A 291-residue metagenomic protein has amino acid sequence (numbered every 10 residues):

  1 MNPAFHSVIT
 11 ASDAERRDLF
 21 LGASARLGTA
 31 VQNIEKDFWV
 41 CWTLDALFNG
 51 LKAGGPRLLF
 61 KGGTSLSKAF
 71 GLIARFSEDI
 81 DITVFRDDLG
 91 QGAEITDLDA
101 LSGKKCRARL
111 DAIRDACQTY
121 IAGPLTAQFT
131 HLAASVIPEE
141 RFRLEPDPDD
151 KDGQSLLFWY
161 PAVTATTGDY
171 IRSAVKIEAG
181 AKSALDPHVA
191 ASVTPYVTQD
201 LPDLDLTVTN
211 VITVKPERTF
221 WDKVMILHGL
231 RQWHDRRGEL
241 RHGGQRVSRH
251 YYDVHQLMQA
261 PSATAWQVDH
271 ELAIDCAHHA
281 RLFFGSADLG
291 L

Functional and structural regions predicted by a protein language model:
M1-W42, G71-I73, G90-L101: N-terminal regions immediately upstream of nucleotidyltransferase
N2, G22, K36-D37, C41-D45 (+3 more regions): Catalytic cores of NTP-dependent nucleotidyl/adenyl transfer enzymes across multiple folds
F48, K68, Q259-S262, R281-A287: Short alpha-helix boundary/capping elements
F48-I80, V84-E94: Active-site nucleotide-donor binding segment shared across nucleotidyl transfer reactions
V84-D115: Catalytic palm subdomain of template-directed nucleic-acid polymerases, centered on the conserved carboxylate motif
Q267-L291: C-terminal hydrophobic structural anchor segments that stabilize assembly/packing rather than catalytic chemistry
